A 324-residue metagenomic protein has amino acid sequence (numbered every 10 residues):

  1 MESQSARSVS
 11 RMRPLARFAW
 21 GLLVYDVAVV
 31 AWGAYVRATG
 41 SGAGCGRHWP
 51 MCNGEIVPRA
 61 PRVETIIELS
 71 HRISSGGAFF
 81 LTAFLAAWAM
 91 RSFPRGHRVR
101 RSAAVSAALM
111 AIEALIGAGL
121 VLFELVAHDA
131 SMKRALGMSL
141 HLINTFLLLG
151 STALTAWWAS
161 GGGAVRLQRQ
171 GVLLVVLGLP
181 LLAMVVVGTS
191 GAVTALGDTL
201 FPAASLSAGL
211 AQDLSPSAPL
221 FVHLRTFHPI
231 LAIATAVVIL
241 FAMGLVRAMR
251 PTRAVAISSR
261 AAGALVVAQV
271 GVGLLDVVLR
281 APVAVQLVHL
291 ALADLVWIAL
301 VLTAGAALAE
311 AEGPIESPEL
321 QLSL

Functional and structural regions predicted by a protein language model:
M1-L324: Polytopic transmembrane helical bundles with strong interfacial aromatic enrichment
